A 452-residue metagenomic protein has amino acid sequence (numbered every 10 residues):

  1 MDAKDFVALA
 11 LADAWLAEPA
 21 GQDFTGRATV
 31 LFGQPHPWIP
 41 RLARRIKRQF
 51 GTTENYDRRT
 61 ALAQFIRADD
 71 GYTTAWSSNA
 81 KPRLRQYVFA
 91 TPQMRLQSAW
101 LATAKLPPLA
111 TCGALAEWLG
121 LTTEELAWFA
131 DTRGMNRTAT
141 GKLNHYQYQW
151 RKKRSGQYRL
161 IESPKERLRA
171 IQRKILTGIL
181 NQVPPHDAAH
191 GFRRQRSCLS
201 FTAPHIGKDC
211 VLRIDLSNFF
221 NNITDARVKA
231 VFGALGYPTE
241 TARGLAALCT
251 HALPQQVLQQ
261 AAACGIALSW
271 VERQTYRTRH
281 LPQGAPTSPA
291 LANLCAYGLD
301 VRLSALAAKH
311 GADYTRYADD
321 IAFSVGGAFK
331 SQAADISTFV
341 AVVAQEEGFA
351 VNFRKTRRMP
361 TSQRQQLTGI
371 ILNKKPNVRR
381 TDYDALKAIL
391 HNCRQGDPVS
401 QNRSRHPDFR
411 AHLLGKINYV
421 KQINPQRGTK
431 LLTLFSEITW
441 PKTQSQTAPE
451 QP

Functional and structural regions predicted by a protein language model:
M1-M135: Non-catalytic, polymerase-adjacent accessory regions of viral genome-replication enzymes
A20, T103-L109, F219-D225, I389 (+1 more regions): Short acidic alpha-helix initiation/capping motifs at coil-to-helix transition points, especially at protein N-termini
G26-A28, P35-R48, A139, G428-P452: C-terminal, non-catalytic extensions of nucleic-acid polymerases
E117-F129, G178, V231, G236-G244: N-terminal low-complexity, intrinsically disordered segments
Y148-G191, L253, Q259-R279, P286: Glycine/proline-rich, flexible active-site/cofactor-binding loop segments that harbor closely spaced acidic
L168-N221, T250: Active-site-proximal segment of RNA-dependent polymerases
I206-A318, A322-V343, E347-A350, T356-P360 (+1 more regions): Conserved polymerase palm-domain catalytic core
V343-D397: A conserved non-catalytic segment of reverse transcriptases and RNA-directed RNA polymerases corresponding to the late
